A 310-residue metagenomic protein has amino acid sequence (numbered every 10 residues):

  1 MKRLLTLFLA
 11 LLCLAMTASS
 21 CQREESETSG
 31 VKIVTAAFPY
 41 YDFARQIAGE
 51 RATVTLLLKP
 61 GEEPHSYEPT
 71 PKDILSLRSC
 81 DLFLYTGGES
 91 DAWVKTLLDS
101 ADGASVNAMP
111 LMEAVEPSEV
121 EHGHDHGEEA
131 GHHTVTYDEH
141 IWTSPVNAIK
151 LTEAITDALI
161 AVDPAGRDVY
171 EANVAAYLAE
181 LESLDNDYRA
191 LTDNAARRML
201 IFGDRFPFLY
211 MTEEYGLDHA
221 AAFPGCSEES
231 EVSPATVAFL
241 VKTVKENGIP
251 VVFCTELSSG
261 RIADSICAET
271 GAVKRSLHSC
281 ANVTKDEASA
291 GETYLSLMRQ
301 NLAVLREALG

Functional and structural regions predicted by a protein language model:
M1-L4: Positively charged n-region of N-terminal signal peptides that target proteins for export
L7, S20-G310: Extracytoplasmic metal-acquisition and chelation regions
F8-M16: Bacterial N-terminal signal peptides
